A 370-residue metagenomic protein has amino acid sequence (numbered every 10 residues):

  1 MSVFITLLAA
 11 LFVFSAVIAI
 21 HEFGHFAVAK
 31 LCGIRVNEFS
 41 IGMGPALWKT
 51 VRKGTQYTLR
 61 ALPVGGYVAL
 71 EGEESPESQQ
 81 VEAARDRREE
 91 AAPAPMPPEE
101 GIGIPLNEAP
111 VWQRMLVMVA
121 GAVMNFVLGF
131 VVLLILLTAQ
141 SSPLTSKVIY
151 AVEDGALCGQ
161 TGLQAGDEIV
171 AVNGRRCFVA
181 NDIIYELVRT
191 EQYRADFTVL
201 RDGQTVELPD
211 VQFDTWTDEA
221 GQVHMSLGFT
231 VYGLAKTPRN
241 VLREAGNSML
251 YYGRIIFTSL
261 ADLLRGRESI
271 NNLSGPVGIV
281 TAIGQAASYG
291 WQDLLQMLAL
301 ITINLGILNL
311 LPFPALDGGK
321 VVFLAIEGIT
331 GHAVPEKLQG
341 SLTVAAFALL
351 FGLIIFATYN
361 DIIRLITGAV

Functional and structural regions predicted by a protein language model:
V3-A92, L311-T330: Small-residue-rich helix-interface/hinge motifs
F4-I5, S78-A120, M124-L273, V370: PDZ peptide-recognition modules
T6-V13, L300, A346-L353: Alpha-helical transmembrane segments of integral membrane proteins
F39, R60-V64, M115, V119 (+7 more regions): Hydrophobic alpha-helical segments of integral membrane proteins, encompassing both true transmembrane helices
L47-V51, V148-V152, A325-S341: Membrane interface segments of multi-pass transport proteins and intramembrane proteases
D262-G266, T302-L316: Transmembrane alpha-helix interface/packing and boundary motifs in multi-pass membrane proteins, characterized by
W291-I307: Small-residue-enriched transmembrane helix starts and helix-helix packing motifs in multi-pass inner-membrane proteins
F356-V370: Juxtamembrane boundary at the C-terminal end of a transmembrane helix
